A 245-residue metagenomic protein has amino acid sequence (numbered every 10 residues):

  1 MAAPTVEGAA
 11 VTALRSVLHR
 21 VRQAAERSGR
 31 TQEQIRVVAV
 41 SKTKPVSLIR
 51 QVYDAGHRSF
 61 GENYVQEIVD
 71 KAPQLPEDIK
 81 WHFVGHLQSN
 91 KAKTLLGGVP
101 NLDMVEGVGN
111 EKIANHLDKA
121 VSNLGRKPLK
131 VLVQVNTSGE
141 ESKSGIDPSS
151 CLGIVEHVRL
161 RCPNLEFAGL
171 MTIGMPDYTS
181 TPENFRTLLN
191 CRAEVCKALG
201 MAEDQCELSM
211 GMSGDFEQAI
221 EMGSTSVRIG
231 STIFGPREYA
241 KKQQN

Functional and structural regions predicted by a protein language model:
A2-G214, M222, F234-P236: Conserved alpha/beta-domain cores
L75-E77, K242-N245: Short low-complexity, flexible loop/linker segments enriched in glycine and/or proline with clustered acidic
S224-K242: Gly/Pro- and small hydrophobic-enriched strand-loop and loop-to-helix capping segments that sit at the rims
